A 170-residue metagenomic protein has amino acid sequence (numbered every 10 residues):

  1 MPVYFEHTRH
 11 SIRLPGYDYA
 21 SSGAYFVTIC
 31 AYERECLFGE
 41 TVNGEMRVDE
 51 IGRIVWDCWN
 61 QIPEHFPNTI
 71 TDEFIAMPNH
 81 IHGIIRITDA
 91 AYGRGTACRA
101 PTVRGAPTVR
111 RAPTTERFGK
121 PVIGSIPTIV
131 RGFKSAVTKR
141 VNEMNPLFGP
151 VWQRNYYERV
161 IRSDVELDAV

Functional and structural regions predicted by a protein language model:
M1-V170: Short catalytic/metal-binding and nucleic-acid-binding patches
